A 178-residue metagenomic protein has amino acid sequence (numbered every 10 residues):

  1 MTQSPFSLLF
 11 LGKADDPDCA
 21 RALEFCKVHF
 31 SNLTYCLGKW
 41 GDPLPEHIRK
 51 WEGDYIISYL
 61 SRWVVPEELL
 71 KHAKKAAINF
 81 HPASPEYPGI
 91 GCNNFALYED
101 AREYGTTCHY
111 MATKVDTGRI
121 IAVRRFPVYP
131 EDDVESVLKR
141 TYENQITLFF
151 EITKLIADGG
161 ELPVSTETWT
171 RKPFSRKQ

Functional and structural regions predicted by a protein language model:
M1-Q178: One-carbon transfer enzymes
